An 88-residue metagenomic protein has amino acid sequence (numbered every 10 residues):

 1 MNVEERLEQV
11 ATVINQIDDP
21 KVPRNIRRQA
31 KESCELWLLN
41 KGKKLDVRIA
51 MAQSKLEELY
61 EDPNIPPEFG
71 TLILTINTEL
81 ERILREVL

Functional and structural regions predicted by a protein language model:
M1-K31: Short terminal alpha-helical segments
M1-V10, G42-S54: Short amphipathic alpha-helical heptad-repeat segments
N15, W37, K41, A52-Y60: Long, low-complexity or tandemly repetitive, helically biased scaffold regions used for multimeric assembly/adhesion
I26-E32, A50, G70-T75: Short, charged, amphipathic alpha-helical segments
S33-W37, E79-L80: A short structural micro-motif
W37-V47, I83-V87: Amphipathic alpha-helical coiled-coil segments
L56-L88: Amphipathic alpha-helical binding modules
